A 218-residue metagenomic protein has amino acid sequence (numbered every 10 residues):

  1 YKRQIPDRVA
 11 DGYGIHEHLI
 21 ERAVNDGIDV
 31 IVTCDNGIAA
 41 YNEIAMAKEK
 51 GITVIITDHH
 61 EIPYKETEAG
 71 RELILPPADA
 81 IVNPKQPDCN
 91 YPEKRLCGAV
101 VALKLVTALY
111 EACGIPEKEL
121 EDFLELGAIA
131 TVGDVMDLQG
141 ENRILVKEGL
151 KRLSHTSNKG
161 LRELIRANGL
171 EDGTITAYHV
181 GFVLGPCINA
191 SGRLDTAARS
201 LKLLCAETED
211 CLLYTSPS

Functional and structural regions predicted by a protein language model:
K2-V30, D35, E49-G51, E68-R71 (+2 more regions): Hydrophobic helix-and-loop "lid/oligomerization" segment in the mid-to-C-terminal part of catalytic domains
V24, T57, E61-P116, L120 (+1 more regions): Conserved phosphate-handling catalytic cores of large alpha/beta enzymes
I38-A39: Phosphate/diphosphate-binding loops
N42-M46: A short acidic, amphipathic alpha-helical/loop segment
